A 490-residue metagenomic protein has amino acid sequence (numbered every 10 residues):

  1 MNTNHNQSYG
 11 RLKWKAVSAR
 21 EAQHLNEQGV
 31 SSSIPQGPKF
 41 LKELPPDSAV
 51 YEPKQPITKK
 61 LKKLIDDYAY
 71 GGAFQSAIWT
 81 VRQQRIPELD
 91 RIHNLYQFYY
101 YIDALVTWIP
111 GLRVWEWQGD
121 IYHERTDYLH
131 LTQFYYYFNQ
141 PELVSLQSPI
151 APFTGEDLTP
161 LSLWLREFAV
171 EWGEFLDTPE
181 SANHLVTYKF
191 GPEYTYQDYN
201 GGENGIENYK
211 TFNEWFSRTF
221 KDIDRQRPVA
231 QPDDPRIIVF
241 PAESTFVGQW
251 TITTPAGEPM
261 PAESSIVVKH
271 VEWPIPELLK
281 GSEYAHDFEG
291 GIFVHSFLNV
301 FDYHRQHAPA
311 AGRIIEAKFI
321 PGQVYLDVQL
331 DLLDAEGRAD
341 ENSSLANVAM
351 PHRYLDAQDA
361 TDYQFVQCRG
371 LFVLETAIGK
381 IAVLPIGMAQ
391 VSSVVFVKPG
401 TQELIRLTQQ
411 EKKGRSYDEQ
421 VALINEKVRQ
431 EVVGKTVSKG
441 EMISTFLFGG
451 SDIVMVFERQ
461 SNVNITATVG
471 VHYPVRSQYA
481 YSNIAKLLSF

Functional and structural regions predicted by a protein language model:
N2-F490: Contiguous, well-folded functional domains in the mature portion of proteins
